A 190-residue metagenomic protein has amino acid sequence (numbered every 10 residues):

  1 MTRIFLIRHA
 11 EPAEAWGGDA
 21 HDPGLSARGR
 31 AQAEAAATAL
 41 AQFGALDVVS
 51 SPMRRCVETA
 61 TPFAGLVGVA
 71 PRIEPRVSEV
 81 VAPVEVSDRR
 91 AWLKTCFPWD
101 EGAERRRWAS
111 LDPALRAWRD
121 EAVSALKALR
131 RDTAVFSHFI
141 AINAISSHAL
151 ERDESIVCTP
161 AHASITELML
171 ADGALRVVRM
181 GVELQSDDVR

Functional and structural regions predicted by a protein language model:
M1, V69-I73, E79-K94, S147-R190: Acidic, low-complexity terminal tails and accessory targeting/binding regions of phosphate-metabolizing enzymes
T2-E74: Active-site-proximal alpha-helix that buttresses catalytic centers in soluble enzyme cores
I4, L129-I140: Generic beta-sheet signal
P12, A141-I142: Short active-site segment of divalent metal-dependent hydrolases/proteases that encodes the spacing between
D19-R28, P113, A117, I156-V157: Active-site metal-coordination segments of metallo-dependent hydrolases
A41-G44, L126-D132: Glycine-rich phosphate-binding loop signature in dinucleotide/nucleotide-binding domains
P52-M53, R76, F136-I140, M180: Short, well-ordered beta-to-alpha junction loops that form the rim of enzyme active sites and present histidine/acidic
L93-A117: Short glycine/proline- and acidic residue-enriched helix-loop micro-motifs that form flexible lids or anion-recognition
